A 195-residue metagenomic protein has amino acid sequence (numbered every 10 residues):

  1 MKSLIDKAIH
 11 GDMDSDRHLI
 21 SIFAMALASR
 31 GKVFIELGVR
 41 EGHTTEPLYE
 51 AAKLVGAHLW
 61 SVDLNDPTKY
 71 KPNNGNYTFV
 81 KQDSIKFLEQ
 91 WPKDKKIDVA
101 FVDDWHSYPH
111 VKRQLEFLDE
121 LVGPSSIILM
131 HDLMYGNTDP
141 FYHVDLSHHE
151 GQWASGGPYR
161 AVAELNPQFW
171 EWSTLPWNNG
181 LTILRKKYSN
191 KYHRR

Functional and structural regions predicted by a protein language model:
M1-F101, W105-R195: A short alpha-helical cap/connector motif
